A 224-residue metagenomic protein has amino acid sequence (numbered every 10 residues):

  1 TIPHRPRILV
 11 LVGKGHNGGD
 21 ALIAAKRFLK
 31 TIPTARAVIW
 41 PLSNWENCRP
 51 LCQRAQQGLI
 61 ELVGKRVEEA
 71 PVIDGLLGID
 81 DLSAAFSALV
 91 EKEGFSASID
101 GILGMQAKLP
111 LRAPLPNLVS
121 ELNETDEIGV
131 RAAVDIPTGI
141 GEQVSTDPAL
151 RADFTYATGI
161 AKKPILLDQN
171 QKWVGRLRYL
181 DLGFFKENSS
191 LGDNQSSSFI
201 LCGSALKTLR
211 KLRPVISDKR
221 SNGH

Functional and structural regions predicted by a protein language model:
T1-I102, P110-V134: Nucleotide and nucleotide-moiety/phosphate-recognizing core
T1-N44, R49, Q53, F154 (+1 more regions): Small-residue (G/A/S/T)-rich helix-start motifs and N-terminal tracts that mark the onset
F95-A97, I102-N194, F199-I200: Internal gly/pro-rich beta-alpha loop/helix module that stabilizes soluble enzyme cofactors or their anionic handles
